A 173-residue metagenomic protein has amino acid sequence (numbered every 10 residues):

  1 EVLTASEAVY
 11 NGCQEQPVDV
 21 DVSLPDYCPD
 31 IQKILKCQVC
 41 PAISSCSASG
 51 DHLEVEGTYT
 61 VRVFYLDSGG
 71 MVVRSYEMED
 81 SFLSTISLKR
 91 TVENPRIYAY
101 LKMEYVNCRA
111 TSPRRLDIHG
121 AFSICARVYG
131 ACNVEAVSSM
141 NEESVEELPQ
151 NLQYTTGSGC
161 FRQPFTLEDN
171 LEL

Functional and structural regions predicted by a protein language model:
E1-L173: Viral structural modules
